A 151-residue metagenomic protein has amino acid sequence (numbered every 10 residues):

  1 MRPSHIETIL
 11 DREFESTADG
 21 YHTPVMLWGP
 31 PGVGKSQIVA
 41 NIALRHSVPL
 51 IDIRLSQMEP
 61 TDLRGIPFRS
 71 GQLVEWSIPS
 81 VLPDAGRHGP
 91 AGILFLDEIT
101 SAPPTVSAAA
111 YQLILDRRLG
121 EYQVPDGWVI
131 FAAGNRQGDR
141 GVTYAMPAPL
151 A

Functional and structural regions predicted by a protein language model:
M1-A151: AAA+ P-loop NTPase catalytic core and its hallmark functional loops
